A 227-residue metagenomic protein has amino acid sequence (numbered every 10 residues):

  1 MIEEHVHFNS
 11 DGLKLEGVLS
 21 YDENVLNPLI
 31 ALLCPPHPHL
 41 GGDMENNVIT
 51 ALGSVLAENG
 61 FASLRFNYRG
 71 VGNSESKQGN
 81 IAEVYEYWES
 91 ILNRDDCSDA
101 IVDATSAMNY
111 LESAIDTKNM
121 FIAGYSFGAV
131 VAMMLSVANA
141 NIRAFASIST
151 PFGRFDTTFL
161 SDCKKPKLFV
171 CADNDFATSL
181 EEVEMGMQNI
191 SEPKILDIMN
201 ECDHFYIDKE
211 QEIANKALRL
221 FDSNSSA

Functional and structural regions predicted by a protein language model:
M1-H7: A domain-start/cap signature at the N-terminus of enzymes
F8-T117: Serine-hydrolase catalytic machinery in alpha/beta-hydrolase-like enzymes
D99-K164: Primarily recognizes the serine-hydrolase "nucleophile elbow" in alpha/beta-hydrolase and SGNH/GDSL folds
Y110, K216-A227: C-terminal alpha-helix
C163-K164, L168-C171, D175: Short beta-strand/loop motif that positions the catalytic acidic residue of the alpha/beta-hydrolase fold
D173-T178, H204-F205: Acidic catalytic loop of the alpha/beta-hydrolase fold
N189-F205: Catalytic histidine neighborhood in serine/cysteine hydrolases with alpha/beta-hydrolase-type architecture
C202-A214: Catalytic histidine-centered segment of alpha/beta-hydrolase-like enzymes
